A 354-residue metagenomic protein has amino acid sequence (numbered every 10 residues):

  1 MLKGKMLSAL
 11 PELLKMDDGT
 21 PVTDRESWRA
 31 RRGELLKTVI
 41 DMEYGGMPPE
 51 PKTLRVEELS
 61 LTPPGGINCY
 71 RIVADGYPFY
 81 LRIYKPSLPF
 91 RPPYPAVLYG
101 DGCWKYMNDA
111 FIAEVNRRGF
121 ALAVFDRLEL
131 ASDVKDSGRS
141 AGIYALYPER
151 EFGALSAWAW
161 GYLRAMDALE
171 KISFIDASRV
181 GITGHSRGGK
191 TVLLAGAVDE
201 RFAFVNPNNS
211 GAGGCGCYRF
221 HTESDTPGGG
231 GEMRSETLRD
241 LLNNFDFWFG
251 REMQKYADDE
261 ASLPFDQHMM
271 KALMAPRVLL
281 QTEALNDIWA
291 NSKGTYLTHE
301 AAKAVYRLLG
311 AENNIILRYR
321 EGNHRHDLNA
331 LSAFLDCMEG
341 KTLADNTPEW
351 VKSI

Functional and structural regions predicted by a protein language model:
M1-Y80, K85-P92, M107, E200 (+4 more regions): Alpha/beta-hydrolase-fold serine-hydrolase catalytic core, especially in secreted/extracellular enzymes
L81, Y94, N108-I112, D133-S137 (+4 more regions): Short, solvent-exposed loop/turn and secondary-structure capping segments
P92-V97, R117-A121, D176-R179, E200-F204 (+2 more regions): Loop/turn elements at helix/coil->beta-strand transitions in domains of secreted/extracellular proteins
Y99-K171, G214-F220: Cap/lid segment of the alpha/beta-hydrolase catalytic domain
G102-Y106, L128-S132, R187, G211-G213 (+2 more regions): Solvent-exposed loop/turn segments at secondary-structure junctions within structured extracellular/periplasmic domains
F125, T183-H185, P207-N208, T282-A284 (+1 more regions): Generic beta-strand/beta-sheet core signal
L163-E232, D259-E260: Primarily recognizes the serine-hydrolase "nucleophile elbow" in alpha/beta-hydrolase and SGNH/GDSL folds
P207-M270, N291, T295-H299, R307-E312: Mobile cap/lid helix-loop segments that gate and shape the active-site cleft of serine hydrolases
